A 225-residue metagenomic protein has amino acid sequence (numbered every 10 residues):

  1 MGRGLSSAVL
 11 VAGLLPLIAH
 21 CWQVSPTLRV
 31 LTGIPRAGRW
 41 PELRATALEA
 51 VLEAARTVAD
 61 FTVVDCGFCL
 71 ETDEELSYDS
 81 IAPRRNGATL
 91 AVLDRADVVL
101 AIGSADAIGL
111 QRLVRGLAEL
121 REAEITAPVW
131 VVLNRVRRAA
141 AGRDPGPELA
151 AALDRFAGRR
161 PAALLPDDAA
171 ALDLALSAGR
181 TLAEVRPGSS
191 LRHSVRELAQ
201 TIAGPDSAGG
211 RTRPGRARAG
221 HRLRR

Functional and structural regions predicted by a protein language model:
M1-V30, P41, L52: Phosphate-binding loop that captures ATP/GTP phosphates
T27-R85, T89: Phosphate-binding/switch loop-helix module in NTP-utilizing enzymes
T32-G33, V64-D65, L100-A105, W130-R135: Conserved beta-strand segments of the P-loop GTPase G domain that flank and frequently precede/overlap
P35-G38, F68-C69, D106-A107, V136-A139 (+1 more regions): Conserved nucleotide-binding/hydrolysis micro-motifs of P-loop NTPases
C69-E74, A96-R115, A140-G142: Conserved Switch II/interswitch segment of TRAFAC-class P-loop GTPases
T89, L110-V129: Conserved C-terminal guanine-recognition region of P-loop GTPase G domains, centered on the G4
R135-R137, R143, A150-A183, V195: Beta-strand-loop-alpha "switch" segments that mediate conformational coupling across diverse proteins
S177-R225: NTP-binding/hydrolysis catalytic cores, primarily Walker-type P-loop NTPases
